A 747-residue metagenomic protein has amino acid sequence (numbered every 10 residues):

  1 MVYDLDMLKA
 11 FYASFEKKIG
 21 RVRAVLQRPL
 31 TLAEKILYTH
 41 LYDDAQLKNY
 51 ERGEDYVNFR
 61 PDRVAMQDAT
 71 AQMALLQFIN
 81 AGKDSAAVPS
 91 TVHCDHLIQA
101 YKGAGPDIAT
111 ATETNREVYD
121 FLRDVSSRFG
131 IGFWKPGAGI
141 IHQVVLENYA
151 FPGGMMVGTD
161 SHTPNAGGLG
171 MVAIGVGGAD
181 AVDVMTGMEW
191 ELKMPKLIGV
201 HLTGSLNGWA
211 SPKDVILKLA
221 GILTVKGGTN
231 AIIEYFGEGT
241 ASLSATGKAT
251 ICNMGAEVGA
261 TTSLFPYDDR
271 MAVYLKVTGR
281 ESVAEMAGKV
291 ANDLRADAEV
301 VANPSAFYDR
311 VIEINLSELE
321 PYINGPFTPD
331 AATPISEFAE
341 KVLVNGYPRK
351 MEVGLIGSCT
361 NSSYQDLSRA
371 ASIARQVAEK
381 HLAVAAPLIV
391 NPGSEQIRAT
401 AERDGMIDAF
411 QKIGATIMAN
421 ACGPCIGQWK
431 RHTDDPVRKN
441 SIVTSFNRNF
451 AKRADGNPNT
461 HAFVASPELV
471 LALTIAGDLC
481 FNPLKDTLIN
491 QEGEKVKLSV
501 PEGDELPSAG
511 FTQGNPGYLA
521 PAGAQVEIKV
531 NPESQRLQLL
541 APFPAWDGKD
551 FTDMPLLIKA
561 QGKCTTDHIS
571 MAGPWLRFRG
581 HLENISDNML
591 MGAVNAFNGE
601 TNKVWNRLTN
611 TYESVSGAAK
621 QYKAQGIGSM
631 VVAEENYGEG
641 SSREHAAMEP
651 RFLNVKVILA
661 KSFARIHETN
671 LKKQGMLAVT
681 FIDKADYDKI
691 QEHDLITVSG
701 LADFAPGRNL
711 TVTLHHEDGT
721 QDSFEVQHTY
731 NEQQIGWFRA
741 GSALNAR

Functional and structural regions predicted by a protein language model:
Y3-D4, D68, F151-E285, H381-L382 (+4 more regions): Mobile "lid/hinge" segments at catalytic clefts and subdomain interfaces of large enzymes
L5-M7, E16-R21, Q27, I36-Y42 (+7 more regions): Flexible inter-domain linker/hinge segments
L8-F11, F15, G20-P195, R579-V631 (+1 more regions): Long, structured ligand/cofactor-binding scaffold of large enzymes
A109-E113, V118, R123-G158, E234-G237 (+9 more regions): Accessory "access/gating" subregions that flank catalytic or transport cores
F236-A241, A624-F663: Extracellular/luminal Protease-associated
L488-E505, H667-W737, L744-A746: Acidic, glycine-rich flexible loop/linker segments
Y518-I627, V632: Conserved, function-defining core regions and hallmark residues within catalytic/recognition domains
